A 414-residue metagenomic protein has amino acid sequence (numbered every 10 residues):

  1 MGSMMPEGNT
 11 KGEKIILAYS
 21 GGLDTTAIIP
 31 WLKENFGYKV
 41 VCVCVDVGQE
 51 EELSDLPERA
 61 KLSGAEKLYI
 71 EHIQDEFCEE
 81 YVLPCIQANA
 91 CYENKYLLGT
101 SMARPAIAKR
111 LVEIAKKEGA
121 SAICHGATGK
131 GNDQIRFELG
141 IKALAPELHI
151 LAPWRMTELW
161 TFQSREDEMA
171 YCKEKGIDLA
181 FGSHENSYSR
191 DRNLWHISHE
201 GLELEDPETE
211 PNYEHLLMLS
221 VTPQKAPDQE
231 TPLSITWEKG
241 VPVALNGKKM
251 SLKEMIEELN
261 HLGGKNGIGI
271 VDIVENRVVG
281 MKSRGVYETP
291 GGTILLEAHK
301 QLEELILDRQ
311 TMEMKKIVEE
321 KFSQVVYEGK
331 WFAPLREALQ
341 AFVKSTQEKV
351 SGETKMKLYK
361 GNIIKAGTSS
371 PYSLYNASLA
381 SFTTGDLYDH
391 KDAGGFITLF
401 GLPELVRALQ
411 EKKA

Functional and structural regions predicted by a protein language model:
G2-A18, L23-A414: Nucleotide-activated chemistry modules centered on ATP-dependent adenylation/adenylyltransferase
